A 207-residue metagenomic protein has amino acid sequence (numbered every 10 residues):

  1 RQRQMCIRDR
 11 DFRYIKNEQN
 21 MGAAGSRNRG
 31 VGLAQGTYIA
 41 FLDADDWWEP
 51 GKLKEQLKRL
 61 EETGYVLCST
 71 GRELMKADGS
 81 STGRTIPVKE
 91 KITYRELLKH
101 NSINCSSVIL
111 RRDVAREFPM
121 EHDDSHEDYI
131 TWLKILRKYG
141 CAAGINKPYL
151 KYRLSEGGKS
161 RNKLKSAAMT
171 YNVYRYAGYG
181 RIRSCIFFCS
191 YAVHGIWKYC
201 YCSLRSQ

Functional and structural regions predicted by a protein language model:
Q2-I7: Short, small-residue-biased leader/transition segments that mark boundaries at the very start of proteins
E18-G25, V31-A34, D124-S125: A short, glycine-/small-residue-rich helix N-cap motif at loop->alpha-helix starts within glycosyltransferase
A23, R27, K52, S106: Conserved donor sugar-nucleotide recognition element shared by glycan-biosynthetic enzymes
G32, V88-S166: Conserved nucleotide-sugar donor-binding catalytic segment
I39: Short aromatic/hydrophobic "clamp" motif used to bind/position activated sugar donors
D43-W47, G71: The conserved acidic donor/metal-binding loop of glycosyltransferases
G51-T82: Conserved donor NDP-sugar-binding/catalytic core segment of glycosyltransferases
A142, Y149, E156-Q207: Non-catalytic, C-terminal membrane-associated alpha-helical segments of glycosyltransferases
